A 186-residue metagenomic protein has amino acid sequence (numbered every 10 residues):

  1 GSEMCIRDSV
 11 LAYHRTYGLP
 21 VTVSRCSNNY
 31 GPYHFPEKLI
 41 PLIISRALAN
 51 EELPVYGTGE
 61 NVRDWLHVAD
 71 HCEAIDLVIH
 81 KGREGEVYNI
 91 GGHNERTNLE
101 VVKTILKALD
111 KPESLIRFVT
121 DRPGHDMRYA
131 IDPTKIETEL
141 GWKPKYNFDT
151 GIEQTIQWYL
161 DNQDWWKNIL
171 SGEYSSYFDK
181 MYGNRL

Functional and structural regions predicted by a protein language model:
G1-C5, N98: Short, small-residue-biased leader/transition segments that mark boundaries at the very start of proteins
E3, R25-N28, Y33, R63 (+2 more regions): Short, cationic motifs built from Arg/Lys/His that form the positively charged side of catalytic pockets
D8-P32: Conserved beta-loop-beta element that borders a ligand/cofactor-binding pocket
S9, K38-L39: Active-site loop-to-helix junction immediately N-terminal to the catalytic Tyr of the SDR YXXXK motif in Rossmann-fold
S24, P36-E37, G82: Active-site loop immediately N-terminal to the catalytic Tyr-X3-Lys motif of short-chain dehydrogenase/reductase
P41, A47-L186: C-terminal substrate-binding subdomain of Rossmann-fold SDR/epimerase-dehydratase oxidoreductases
